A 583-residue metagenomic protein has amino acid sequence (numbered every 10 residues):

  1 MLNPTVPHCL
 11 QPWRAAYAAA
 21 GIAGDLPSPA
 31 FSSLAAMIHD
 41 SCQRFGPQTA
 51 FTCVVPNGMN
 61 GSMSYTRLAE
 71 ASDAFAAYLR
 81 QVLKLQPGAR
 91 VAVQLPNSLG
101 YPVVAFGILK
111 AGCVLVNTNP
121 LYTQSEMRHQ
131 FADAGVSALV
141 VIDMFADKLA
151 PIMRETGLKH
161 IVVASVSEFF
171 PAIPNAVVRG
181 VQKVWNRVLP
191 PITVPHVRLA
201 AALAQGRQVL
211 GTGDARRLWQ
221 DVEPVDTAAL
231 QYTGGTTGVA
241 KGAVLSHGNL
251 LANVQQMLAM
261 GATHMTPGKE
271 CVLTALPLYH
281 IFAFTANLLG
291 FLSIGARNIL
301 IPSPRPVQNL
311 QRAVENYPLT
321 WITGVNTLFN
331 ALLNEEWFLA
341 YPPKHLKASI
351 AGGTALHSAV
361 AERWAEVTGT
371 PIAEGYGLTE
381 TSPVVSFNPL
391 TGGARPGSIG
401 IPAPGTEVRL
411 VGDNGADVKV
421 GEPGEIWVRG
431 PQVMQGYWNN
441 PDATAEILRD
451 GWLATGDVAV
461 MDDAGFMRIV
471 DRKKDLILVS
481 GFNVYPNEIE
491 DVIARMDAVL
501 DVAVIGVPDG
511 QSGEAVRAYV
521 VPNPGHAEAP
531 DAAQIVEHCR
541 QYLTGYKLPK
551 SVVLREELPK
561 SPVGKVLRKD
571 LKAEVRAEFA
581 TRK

Functional and structural regions predicted by a protein language model:
A30, P47-S98, P102-F106, T123-R128: Conserved AMP-binding/adenylate-forming core of the ANL superfamily
N57, I152-P224: ANL superfamily adenylate-forming
V82-A89, R207-V225, L230-T274, A296: Conserved adenylate-forming
L251-C271, I281-T320, E335: Conserved AMP-binding/adenylation subdomain of ANL enzymes
A296, L319-G324, L333-A394, E407: Gly/Ser/Thr-rich phosphate-binding loop
I322, G430-G436, A443-E446, V458-K547 (+3 more regions): AMP-binding/adenylate-forming catalytic core of the ANL superfamily
Y376, R395, R409-W427, V460-A464 (+2 more regions): Conserved beta-loop-beta connector loops within the AMP-binding
I401-G405, N414-I447, V484: Conserved ATP/PPi-binding loop(s) of AMP-dependent carboxylate-activating enzymes
